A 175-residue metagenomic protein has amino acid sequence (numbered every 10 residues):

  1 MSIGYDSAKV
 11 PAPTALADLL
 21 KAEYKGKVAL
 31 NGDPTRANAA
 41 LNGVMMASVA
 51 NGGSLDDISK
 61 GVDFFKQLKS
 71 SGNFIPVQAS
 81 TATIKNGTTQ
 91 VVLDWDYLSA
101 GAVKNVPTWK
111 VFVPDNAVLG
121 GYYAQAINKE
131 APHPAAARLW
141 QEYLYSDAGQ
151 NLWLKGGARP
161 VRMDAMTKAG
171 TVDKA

Functional and structural regions predicted by a protein language model:
M1-T88: Extracytoplasmic ligand-binding site segments that recognize negatively charged/polar headgroups
S7, G32, D96-Y97, G156-G157: Short secondary-structure boundary segments
V62-Q67, N73, V106-K129, A165-T167 (+1 more regions): Periplasmic-binding protein-like
S80, Y97-S99, G149: Alpha-helix capping/helix-boundary segments
K85, Q90-T108: A ligand-binding cleft/hinge motif common to bilobed small-molecule-binding domains
L119, Y123, N128-K174: Mature extracytoplasmic/periplasmic domains
